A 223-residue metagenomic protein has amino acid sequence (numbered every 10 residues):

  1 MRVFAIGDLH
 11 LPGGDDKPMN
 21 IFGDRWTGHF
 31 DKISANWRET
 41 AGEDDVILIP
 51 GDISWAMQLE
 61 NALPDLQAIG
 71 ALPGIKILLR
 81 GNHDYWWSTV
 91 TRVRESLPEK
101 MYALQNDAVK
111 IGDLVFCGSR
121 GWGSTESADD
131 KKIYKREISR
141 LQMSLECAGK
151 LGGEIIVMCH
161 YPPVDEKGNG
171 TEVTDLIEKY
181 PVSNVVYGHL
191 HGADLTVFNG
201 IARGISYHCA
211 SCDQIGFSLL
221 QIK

Functional and structural regions predicted by a protein language model:
R2, D15-I111, T171-Y180, I205 (+1 more regions): Core catalytic region of metal-dependent phosphoesterases/phosphodiesterases, especially metallo-beta-lactamase-like
R2-D8: Short, hydrophobic/glycine-enriched beta-strand segments
V3, V46, L114-V115, E154-I156 (+1 more regions): Structural motif
D8, G51-D52, G81-N82, H160 (+1 more regions): Active-site glycine-centered loops adjacent to acidic/histidine catalytic or metal-binding residues that shape
L9-L11, Y85-E172, L176: Conserved catalytic scaffold of divalent metal-dependent phosphoesterases
I77, P163-K223: Conserved beta-sheet core of the metallophosphoesterase superfamily
L79-G81, S119, M158, G188 (+1 more regions): Generic beta-sheet signal
